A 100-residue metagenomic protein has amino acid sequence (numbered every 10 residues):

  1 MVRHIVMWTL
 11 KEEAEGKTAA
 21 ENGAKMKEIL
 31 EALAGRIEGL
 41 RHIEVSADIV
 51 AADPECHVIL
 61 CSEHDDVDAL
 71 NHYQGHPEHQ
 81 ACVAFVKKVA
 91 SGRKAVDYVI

Functional and structural regions predicted by a protein language model:
M1-H57, D65-H72, V99-I100: Short S/T/G/P-rich N-terminal loop/turn motif that feeds into the first structured element of a domain
H64-V89, R93: C-terminal structural segments of small proteins and small subunits
